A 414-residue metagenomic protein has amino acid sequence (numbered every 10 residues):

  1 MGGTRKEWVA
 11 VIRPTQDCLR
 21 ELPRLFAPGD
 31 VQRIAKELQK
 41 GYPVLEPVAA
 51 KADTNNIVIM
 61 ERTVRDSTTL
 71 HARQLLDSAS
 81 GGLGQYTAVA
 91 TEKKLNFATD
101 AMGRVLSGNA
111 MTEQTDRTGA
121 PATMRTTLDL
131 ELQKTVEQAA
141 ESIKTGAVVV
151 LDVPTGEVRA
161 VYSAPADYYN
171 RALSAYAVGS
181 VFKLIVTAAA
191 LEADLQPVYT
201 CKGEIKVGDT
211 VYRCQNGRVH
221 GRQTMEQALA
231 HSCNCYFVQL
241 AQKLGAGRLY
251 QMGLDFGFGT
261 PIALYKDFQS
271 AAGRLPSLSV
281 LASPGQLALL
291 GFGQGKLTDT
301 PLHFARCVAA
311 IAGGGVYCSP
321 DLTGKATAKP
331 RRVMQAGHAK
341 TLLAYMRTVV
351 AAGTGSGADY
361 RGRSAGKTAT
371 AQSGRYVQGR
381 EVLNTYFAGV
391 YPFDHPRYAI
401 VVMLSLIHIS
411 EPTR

Functional and structural regions predicted by a protein language model:
M1-A147, T155, D167, D394: Extracytoplasmic/periplasmic proteins that interact with beta-lactams or build/remodel peptidoglycan
G2, G146, D152-S174, G179 (+1 more regions): Beta-lactam-recognizing serine transpeptidase/beta-lactamase-like catalytic domain environment
K183: Short, conserved phosphate/pyrophosphate- and ester-handling motifs at nucleotide-, phospho-/glycolipid
I407-T413: Conserved small/polar residues in nucleotide/adenosyl-binding loops
